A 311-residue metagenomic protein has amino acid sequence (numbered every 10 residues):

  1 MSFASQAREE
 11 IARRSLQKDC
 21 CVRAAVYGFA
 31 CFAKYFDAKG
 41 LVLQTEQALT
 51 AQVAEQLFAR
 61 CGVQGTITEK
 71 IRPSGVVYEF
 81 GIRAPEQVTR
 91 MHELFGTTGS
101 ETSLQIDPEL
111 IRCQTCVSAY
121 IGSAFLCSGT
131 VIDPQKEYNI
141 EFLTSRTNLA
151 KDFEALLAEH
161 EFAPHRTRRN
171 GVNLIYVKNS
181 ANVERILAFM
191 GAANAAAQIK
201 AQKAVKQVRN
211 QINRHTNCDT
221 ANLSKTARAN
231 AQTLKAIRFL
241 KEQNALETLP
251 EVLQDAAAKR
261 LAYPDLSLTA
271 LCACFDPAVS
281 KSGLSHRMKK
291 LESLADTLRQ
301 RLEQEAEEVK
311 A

Functional and structural regions predicted by a protein language model:
M1-G40, Q44-F58, C274: N-terminal, positively charged regions that mediate nucleic acid binding
S15-R23, L110-V117, E247-E251: Structural motif
A24-F32, A119-C127, A258: Short, hydrophobic/amphipathic alpha-helical patches that form generic packing surfaces within helical domains
F36-V42, Q135-E137, S267-T269: Short acidic, hydrophobic short linear motifs in intrinsically disordered regions
T45, Q52, Q56-I199: DNA-contacting interfaces and partner/effector-binding or oligomerization modules in DNA-centric proteins
F189-K289: Extended mid-to-C-terminal alpha-helical interaction segments
S293-E303: Short, Lys/Arg-enriched C-terminal cap helix and immediately downstream tail that follows
V309-A311: Extended, charge-rich intrinsically disordered regulatory tails
